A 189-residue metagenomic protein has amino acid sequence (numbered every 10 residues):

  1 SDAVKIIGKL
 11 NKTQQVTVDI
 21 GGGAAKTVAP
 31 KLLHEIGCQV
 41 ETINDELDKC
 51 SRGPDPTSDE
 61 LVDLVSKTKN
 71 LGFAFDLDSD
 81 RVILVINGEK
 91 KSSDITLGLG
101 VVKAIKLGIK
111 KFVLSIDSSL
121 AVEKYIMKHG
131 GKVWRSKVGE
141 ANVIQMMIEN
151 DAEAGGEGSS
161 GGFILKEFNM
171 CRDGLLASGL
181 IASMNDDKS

Functional and structural regions predicted by a protein language model:
S1-K188: Phosphate-binding chemistry for phosphorylated carbohydrates and sugar-nucleotides
